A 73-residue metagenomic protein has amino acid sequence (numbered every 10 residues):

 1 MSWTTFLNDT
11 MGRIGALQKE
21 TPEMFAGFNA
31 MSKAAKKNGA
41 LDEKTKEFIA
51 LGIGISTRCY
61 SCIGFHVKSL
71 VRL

Functional and structural regions predicted by a protein language model:
M1-T45: Acidic, glycine/proline-rich low-complexity segments that act as flexible tails and inter-domain linkers
G27-A30, F48-L51, S69: Residue-level detector of alpha-helical secondary structure
A35-N38, I53-T57, L73: Short alpha-helical scaffold segments that flank and stabilize functional sites
I49, I53-F65: Short, thiol/selenol-centered motifs that function as redox-active sites or metal-ligating centers
F65-L73: Iron-sulfur (Fe-S) cluster-binding segments and ferredoxin-like electron-carrier domains, especially [2Fe-2S]
